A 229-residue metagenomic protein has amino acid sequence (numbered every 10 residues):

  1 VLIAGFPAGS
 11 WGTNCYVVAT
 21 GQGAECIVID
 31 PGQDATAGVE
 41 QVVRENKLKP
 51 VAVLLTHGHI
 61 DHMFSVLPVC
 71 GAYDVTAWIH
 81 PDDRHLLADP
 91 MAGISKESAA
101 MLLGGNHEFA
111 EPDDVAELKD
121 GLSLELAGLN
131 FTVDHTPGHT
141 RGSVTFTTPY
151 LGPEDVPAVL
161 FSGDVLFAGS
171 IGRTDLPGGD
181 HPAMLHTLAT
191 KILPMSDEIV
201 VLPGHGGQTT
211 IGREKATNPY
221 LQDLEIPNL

Functional and structural regions predicted by a protein language model:
V1-N46, T145-F161: Conserved beta-strand hairpin/beta-sheet module of binuclear metal-dependent hydrolase folds, prominently
F6-A8, D113-V115, H135-H139: Short Gly/Pro-enriched turn/cap motifs at secondary-structure boundaries
Y16, A116, G121-L122, V144 (+1 more regions): Residue-level detector of beta-strand structural context in well-folded domains
A24, D34, G93-S98, L129-L229: Metallo-beta-lactamase
C26-I29, A52-L55, V133-H135: Short catalytic-loop micro-motif centered on adjacent basic/acidic residues
I29, A77-I79, F161-S162, P203: Hydrophobic residues in well-ordered beta-strands that form the structural core
Q33-E125, L129, A216-L224: Active-site HxH/HxHxD metal-binding segment of metal-dependent hydrolases
